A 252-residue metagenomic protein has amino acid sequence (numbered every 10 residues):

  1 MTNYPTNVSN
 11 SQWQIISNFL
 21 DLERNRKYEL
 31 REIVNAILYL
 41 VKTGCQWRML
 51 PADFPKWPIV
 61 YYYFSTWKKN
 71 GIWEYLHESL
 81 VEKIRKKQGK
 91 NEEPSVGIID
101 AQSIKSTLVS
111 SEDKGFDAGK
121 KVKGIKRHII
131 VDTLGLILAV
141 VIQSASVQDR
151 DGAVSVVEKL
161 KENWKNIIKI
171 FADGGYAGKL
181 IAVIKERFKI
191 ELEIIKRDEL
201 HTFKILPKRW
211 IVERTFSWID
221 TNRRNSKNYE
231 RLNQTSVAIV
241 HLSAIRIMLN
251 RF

Functional and structural regions predicted by a protein language model:
M1-F252: Short alpha-helical elements
